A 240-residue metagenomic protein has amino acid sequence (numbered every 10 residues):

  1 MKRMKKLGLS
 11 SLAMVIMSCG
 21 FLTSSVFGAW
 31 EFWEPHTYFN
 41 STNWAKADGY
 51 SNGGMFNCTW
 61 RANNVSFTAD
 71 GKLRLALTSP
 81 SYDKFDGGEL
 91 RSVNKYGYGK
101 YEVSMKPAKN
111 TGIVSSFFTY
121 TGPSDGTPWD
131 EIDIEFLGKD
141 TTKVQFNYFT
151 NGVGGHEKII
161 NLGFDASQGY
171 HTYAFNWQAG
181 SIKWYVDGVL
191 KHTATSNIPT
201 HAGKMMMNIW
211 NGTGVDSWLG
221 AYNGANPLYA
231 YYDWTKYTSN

Functional and structural regions predicted by a protein language model:
K2-L12: Bacterial N-terminal signal peptides that target proteins for export
G8, L22, K183-Y185: Conserved short hydrophobic patches within well-ordered secondary structure
S18-S25: C-terminal segment of classical bacterial N-terminal signal peptides
F27-N240: GH16 jelly-roll
